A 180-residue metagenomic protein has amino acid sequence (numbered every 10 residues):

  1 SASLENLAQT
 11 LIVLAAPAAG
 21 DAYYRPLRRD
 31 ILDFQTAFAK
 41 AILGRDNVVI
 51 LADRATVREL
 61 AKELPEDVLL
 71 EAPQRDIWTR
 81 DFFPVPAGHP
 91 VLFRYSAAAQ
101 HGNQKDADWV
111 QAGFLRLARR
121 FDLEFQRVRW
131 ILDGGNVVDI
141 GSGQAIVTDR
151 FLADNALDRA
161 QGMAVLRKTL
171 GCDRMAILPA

Functional and structural regions predicted by a protein language model:
S1-A180: Histidine/cysteine-enriched polar flanking segments
